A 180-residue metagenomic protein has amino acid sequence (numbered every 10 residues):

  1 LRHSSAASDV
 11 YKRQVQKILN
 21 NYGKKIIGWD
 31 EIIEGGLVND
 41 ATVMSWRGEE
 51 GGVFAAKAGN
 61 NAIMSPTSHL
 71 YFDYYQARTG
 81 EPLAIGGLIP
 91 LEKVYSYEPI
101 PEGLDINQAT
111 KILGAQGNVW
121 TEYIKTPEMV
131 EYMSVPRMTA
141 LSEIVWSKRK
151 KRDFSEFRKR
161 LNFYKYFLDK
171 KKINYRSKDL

Functional and structural regions predicted by a protein language model:
L1-A7, Y11: Single conserved hydrophobic/aromatic residue that forms the stacking wall/gate of nucleotide- or nucleobase-binding
D9-Q16, D30-G36: N-terminal active-site wall of soluble small-molecule enzyme domains
R13-K17, N21, E50: Alpha-helical scaffolding segments of alpha/beta enzyme cores, especially the outer helices of TIM-barrel or partial
K25-A41, W46-L180: Flexible, acidic glycine-rich loops studded with aromatic residues
